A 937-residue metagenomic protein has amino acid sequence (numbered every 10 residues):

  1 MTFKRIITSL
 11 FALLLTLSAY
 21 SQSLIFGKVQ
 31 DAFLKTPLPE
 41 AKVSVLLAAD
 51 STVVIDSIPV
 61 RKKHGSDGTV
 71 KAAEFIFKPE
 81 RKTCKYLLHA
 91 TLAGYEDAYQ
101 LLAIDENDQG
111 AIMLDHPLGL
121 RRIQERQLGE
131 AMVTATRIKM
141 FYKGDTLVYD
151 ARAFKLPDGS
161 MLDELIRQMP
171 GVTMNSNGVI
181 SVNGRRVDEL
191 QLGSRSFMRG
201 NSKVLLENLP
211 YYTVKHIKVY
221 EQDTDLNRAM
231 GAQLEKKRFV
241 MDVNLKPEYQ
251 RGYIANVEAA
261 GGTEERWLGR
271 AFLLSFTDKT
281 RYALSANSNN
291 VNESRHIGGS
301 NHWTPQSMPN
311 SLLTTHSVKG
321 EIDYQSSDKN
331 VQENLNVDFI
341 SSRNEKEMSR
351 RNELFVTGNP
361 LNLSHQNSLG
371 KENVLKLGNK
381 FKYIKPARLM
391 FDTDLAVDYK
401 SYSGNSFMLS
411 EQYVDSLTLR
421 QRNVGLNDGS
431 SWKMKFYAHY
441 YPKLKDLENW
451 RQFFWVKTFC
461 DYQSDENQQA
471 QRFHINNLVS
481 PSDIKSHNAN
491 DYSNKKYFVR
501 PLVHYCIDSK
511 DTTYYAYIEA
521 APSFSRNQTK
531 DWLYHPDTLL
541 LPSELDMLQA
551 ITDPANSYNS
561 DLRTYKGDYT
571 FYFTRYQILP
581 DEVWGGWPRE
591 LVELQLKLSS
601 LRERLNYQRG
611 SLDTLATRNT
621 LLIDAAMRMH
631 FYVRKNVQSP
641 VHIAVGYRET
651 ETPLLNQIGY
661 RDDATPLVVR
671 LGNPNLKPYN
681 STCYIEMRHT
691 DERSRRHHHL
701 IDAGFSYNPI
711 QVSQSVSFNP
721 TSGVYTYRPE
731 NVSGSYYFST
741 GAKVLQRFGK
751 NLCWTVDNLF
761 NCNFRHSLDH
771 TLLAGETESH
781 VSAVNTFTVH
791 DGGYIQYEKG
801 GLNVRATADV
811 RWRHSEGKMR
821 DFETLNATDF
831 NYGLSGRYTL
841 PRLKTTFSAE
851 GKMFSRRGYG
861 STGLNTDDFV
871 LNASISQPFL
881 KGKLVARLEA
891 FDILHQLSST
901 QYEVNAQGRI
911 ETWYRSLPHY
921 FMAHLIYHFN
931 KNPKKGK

Functional and structural regions predicted by a protein language model:
K28-P39, R137: Structural motif
Q30, S44-L46, H89-A93, A111-K155 (+3 more regions): Short, acidic, small-residue-rich periplasmic hinge/interaction motif at the N-terminus of Gram-negative outer-membrane
D50-E74: Short, acidic Ser/Thr/Gly-rich low-complexity loop/linker segments typical of extracellular and cell-surface proteins
S51-V53, F75-I76, T83-L101: A short, solvent-exposed loop/turn motif at the edges and junctions of modular extracellular/periplasmic domains
Y95-L114: Structured interaction patches on ligand/partner-binding surfaces of diverse proteins
D163-M198, H216, L226-E235: Extracytoplasmic beta-strand/coil segments of soluble accessory domains associated with Gram-negative outer-membrane
R195-D223, D278, Y282: Short acidic/polar hinge/loop motifs at secondary-structure boundaries that mediate gating or recognition
G200-K203, D223-E265, T280-K937: Primarily recognizes Gram-negative and organellar outer-membrane beta-barrels
